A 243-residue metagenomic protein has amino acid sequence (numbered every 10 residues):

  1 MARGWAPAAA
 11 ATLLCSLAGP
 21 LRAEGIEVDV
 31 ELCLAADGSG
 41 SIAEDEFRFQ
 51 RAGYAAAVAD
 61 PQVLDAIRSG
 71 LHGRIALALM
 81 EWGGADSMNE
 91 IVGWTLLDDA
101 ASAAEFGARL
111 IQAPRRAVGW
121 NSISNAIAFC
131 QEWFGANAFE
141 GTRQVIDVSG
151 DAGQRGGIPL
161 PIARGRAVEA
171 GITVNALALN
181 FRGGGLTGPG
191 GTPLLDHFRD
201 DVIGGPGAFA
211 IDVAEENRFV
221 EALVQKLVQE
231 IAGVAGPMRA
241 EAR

Functional and structural regions predicted by a protein language model:
P7-S16: Bacterial N-terminal signal peptides
A18-P20: N-terminal signal peptide c-region/cleavage motif recognized by signal peptidases
I26-G93, A126, C130, V145-S149 (+1 more regions): Von Willebrand factor
A35-D45, L77, G93, R109-W120 (+3 more regions): Second-shell loop/turn segments in exported
G70-R109, L186-D200: Short beta-strand-loop
S87-N89, A104-Q144, A178-P189, P193 (+1 more regions): Von Willebrand factor
A152-H197: VWA/integrin I-like adhesion module and closely mimicked acidic/polar interface patches used
L179-P237: Von Willebrand factor A/integrin I-like adhesion domains
